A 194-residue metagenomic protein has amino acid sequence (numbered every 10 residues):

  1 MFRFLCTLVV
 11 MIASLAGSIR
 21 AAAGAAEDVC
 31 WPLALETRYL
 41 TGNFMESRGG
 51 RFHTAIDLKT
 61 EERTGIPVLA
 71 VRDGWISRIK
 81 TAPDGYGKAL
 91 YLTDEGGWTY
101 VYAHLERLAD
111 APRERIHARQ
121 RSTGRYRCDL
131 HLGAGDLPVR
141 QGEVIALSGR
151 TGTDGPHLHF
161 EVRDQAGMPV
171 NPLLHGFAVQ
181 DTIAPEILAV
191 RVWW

Functional and structural regions predicted by a protein language model:
M1-F4: Positively charged n-region of N-terminal signal peptides that target proteins for export
C6-A16: Bacterial N-terminal signal peptides
I12, G167-V170: Short, charged/polar, Gly/Pro-enriched secondary-structure boundary elements
I19-A89, T93-G96, R125-G135, R140-E143 (+2 more regions): Surface-exposed, glycine-biased beta-strand/turn segments
E46, R107-L108, D164, A178: A short linear boundary/processing microfeature
T54, L90-Y126: Short beta-strand-turn/beta-hairpin segments enriched in glycine/proline and small hydrophobics that form edge-strand
H104, V162, A189: A cross-domain feature marking catalytic cores of carbohydrate-active enzymes and several ubiquitous metabolic/repair
H159-G167: A short hydrophobic beta-strand segment most commonly corresponding to one strand of the jelly-roll/cupin
